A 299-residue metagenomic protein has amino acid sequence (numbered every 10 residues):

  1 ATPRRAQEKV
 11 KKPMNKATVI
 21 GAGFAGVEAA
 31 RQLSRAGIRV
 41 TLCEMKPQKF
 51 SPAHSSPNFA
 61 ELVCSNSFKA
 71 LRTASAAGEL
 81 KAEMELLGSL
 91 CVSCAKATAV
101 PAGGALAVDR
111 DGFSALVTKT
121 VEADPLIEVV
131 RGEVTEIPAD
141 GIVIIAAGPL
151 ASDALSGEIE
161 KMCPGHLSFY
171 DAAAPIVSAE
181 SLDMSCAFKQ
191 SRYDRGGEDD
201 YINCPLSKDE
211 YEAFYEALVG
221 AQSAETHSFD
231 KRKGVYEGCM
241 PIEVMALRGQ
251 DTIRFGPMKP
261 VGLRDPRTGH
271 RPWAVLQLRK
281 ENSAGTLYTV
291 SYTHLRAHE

Functional and structural regions predicted by a protein language model:
A1-E8: Short, low-complexity intrinsically disordered segments enriched in small and basic residues
A17-I38: N-terminal Rossmann-like FAD-binding beta1-loop-alpha1 element of flavoenzymes
Q32, A36-I38, C43-V92: N-terminal FAD cofactor-binding segment of flavoenzymes
T73-A77, K81, S89-G104, C163-D171 (+1 more regions): A short alpha-helix-loop-beta-strand transition element characteristic of N-terminal alpha/beta dinucleotide-binding
A76-K96, P175-R192: Flavin (FAD/FMN) cofactor-binding and adjacent substrate-gating region of FAD-dependent oxidoreductase domains
L86-S156: Feature captures the FAD/FMN-dependent oxidoreductase FAD-binding
E128-R279, T286-T289: Predominantly flavin-linked oxidoreductase catalytic cores and closely associated redox partners
T293-E299: Conserved small/polar residues in nucleotide/adenosyl-binding loops
